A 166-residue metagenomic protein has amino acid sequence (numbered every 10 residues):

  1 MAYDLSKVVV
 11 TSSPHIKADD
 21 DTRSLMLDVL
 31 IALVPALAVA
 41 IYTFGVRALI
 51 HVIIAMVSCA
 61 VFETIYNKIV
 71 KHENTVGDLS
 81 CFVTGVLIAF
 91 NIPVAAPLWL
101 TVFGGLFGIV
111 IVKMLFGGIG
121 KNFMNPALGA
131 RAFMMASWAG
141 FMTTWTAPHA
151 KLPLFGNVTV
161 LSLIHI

Functional and structural regions predicted by a protein language model:
M1-M56, A60: N-terminal signal-anchor module of multipass membrane proteins
I16-M26, N67-G77, A95-A96: Short, amphipathic, aromatic/basic-enriched membrane-interface segments that mark the entry/exit of transmembrane
D28-P35, H51-E63, C81-G85, A89 (+3 more regions): Alpha-helical transmembrane segments in multi-pass membrane proteins
L37-F44, N67-K68, I88-V94, K113: Hydrophobic alpha-helical transmembrane segments
F44-L49, V70-G77, K121-F123: Interfacial helix-loop-helix linkers and transmembrane-helix boundary segments in multi-pass membrane proteins
V61-E73, I109-G120: C-terminal ends of transmembrane helices
L87-L152: Membrane-interface helix-loop-helix junctions at boundaries between adjacent transmembrane segments
I164-I166: Conserved small/polar residues in nucleotide/adenosyl-binding loops
